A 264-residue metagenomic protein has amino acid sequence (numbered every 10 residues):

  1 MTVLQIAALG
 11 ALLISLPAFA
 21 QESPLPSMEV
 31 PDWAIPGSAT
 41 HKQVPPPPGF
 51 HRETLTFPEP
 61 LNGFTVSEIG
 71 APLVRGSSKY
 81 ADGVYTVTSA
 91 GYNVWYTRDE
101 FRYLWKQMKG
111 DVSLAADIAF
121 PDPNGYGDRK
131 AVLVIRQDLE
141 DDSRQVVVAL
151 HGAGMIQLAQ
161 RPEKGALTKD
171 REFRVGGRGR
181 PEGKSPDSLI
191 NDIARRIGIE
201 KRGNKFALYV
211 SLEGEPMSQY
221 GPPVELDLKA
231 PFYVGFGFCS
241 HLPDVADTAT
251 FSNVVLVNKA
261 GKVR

Functional and structural regions predicted by a protein language model:
M1-T2: N-terminal secretory signal peptides that target proteins for export/translocation
Q5-P17: Bacterial N-terminal signal peptides
E22-R264: Extracellular glycan-recognition regions
